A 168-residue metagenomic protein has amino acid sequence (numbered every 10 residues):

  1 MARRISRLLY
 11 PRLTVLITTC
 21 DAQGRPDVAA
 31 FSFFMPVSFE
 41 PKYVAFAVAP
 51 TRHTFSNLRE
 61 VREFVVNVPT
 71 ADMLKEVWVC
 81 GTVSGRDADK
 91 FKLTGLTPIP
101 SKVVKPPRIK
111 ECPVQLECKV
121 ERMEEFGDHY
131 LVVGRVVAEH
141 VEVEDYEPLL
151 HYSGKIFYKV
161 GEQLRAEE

Functional and structural regions predicted by a protein language model:
M1-E168: Basic, polyanion-binding surface patches
